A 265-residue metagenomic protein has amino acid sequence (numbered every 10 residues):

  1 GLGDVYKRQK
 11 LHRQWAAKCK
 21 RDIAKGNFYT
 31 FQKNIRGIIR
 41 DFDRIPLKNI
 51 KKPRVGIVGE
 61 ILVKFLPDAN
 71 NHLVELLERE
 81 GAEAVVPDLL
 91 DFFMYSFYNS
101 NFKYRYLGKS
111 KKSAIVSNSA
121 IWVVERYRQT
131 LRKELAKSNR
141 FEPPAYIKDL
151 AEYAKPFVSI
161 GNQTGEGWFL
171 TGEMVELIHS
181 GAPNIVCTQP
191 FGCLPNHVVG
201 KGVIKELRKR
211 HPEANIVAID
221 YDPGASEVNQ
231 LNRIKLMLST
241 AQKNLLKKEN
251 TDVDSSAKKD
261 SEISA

Functional and structural regions predicted by a protein language model:
L2-Y6: Short, small-residue-biased leader/transition segments that mark boundaries at the very start of proteins
Q14-K25, D149-F157: Gly-rich Lys/Arg/Thr-decorated short loops/hinges at beta-loop-alpha junctions or inter-strand turns that position
C19, Y29-Q32: Cofactor-pocket helix-loop regions in the catalytic cores of large enzyme subunits
Q32-E80, A84-P87, F93-M94: Loop-centered beta-sheet repeat module
L66-A82, I147-K247: Hydrophobic alpha/beta core scaffold segments
D68-M174: Redox- and metal-dependent alpha/beta enzyme cores, enriched for Fe-S-associated oxidoreductases and cofactor-handling
K247, K258-A265: Acidic, low-complexity intrinsically disordered tails
